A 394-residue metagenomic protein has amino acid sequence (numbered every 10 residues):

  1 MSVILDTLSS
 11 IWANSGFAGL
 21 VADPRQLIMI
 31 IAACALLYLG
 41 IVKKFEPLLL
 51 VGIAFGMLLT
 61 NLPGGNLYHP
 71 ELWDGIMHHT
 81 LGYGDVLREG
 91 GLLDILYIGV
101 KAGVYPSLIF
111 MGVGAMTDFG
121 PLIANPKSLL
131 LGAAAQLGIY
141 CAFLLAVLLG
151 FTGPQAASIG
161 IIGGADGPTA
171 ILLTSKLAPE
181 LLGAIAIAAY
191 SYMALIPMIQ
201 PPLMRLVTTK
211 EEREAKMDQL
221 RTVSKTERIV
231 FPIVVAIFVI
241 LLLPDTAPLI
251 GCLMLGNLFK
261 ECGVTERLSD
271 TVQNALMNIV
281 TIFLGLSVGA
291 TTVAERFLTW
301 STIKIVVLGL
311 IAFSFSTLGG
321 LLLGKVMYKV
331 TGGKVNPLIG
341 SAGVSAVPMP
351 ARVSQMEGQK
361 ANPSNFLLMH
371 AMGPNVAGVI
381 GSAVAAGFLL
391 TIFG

Functional and structural regions predicted by a protein language model:
M1-A22, L27, W73-G90, P202-F231 (+2 more regions): Intrinsically disordered, low-complexity non-transmembrane regions of multi-pass membrane transporters
M1-G75: N-terminal alpha-helical transmembrane segments of multi-pass membrane transport and channel/translocase proteins
L36, Y97-I123, G256-F259, M277-T299: Hydrophobic transmembrane alpha-helices of secondary-active transporters and Na+-translocating membrane complexes
V42-L50, H69, I95-L96, M116-L131 (+4 more regions): Interfacial helix-loop-helix linkers and transmembrane-helix boundary segments in multi-pass membrane proteins
I98-G103, F110-M116, L131-C141, L145 (+3 more regions): Alpha-helical membrane segments and immediately flanking helix-loop junctions that form or couple to the substrate/ion
L122-F143, V293-G320, A371-N375: Entry/N-cap segments of selected transmembrane alpha helices and their immediately preceding amphipathic helices
A188-V264: Membrane-embedded hairpin module used as a gating/binding unit in multi-pass transport and secretion proteins
A236-G320: Transmembrane helical segments that form the transport core of multi-pass membrane transport proteins
